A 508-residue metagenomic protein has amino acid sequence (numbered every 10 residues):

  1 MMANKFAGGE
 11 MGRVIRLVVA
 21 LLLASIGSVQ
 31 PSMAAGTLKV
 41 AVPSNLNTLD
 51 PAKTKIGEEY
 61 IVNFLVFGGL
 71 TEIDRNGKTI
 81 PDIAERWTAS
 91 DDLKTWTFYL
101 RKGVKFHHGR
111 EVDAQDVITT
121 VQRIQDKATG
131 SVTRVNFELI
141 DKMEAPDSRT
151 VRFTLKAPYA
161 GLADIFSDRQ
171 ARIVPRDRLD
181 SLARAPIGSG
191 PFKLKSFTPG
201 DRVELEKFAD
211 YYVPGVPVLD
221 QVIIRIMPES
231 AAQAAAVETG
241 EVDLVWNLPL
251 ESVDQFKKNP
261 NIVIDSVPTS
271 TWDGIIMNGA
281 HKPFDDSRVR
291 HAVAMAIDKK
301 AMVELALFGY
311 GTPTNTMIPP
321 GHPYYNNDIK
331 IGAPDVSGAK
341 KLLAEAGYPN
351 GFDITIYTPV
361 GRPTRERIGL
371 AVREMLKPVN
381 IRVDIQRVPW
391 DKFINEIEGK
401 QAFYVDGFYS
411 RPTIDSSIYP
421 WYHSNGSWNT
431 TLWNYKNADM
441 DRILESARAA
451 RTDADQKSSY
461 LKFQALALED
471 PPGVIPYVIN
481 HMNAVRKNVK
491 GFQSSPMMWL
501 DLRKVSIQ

Functional and structural regions predicted by a protein language model:
K39, D113-T120, S148-T154, G190-P191 (+7 more regions): Alpha-helical secondary-structure segments
A41-D91, Q122, I187-G188: N-terminal lobe/hinge region of extracytoplasmic solute-binding protein
S44-Y60, I83-A84, R110, V132-T133 (+4 more regions): A structural "hinge/loop" feature
N76-K78, F166-P217, Q221, E229-A231 (+2 more regions): Gly/Pro-rich hinge or "lid" segments in bacterial periplasmic/extracellular proteins
E85-G130, P146, R152, A236 (+1 more regions): Aromatic- and charge-enriched surface segment that lines or borders ligand/interaction sites
Y99, T133-R176: Surface-exposed binding/hinge segments that line and control ligand-binding clefts or catalytic entry sites
D180, D210-Q255, R382: Ligand-site clamp/hinge motif
T198, D273, A296-Y324, V360 (+2 more regions): Detector for C-terminal structural segments
